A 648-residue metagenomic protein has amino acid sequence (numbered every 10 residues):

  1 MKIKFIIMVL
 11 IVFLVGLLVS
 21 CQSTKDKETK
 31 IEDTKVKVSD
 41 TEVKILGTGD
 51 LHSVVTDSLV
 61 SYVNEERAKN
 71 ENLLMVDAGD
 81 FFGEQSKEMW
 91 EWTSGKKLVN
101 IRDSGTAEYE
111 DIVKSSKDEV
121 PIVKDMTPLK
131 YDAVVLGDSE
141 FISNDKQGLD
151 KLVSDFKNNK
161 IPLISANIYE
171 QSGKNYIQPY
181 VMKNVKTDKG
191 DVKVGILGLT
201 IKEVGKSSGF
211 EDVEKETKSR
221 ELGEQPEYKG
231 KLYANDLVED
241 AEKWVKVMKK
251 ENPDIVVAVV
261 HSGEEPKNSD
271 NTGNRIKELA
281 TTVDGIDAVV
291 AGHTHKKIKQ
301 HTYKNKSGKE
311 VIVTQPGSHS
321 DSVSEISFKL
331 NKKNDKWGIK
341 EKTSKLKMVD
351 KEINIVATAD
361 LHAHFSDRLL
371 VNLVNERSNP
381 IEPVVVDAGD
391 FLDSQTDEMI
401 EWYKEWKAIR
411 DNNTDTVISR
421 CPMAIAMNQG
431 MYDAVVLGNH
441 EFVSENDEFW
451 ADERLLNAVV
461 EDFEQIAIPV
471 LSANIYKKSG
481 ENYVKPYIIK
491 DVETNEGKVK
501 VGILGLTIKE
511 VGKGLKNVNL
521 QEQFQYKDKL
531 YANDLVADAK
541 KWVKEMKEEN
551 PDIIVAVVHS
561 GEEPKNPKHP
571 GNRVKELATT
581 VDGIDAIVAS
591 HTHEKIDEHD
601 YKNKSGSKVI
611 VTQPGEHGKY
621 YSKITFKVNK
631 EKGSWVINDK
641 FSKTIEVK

Functional and structural regions predicted by a protein language model:
M1-F5: Positively charged n-region of N-terminal signal peptides that target proteins for export
I6-F13: Sec-dependent N-terminal signal peptides
L17-S20: C-terminal motif of bacterial Sec signal peptides marking the signal peptidase cleavage site
Q22-T24: Bacterial signal peptide processing site
E28-E325, L330-I339, S344-K623, K630-W635: N-terminal catalytic scaffold of extracellular/periplasmic and nuclease hydrolases that process anionic headgroups
F641-V647: Acidic, Ser/Thr/Pro-rich beta/coil linker or hinge segments at domain junctions
